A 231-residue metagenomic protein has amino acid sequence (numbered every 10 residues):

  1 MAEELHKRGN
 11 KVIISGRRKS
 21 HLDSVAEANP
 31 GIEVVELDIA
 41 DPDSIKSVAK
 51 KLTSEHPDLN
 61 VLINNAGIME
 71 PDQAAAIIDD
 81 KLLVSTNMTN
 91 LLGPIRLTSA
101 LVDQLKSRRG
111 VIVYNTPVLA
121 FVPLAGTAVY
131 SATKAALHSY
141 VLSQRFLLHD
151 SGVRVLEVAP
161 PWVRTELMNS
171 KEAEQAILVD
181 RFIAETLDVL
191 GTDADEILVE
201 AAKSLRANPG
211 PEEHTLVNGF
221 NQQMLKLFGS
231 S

Functional and structural regions predicted by a protein language model:
M1-K11: Canonical Rossmann dinucleotide-binding motif of NAD(H)/NADP(H)-dependent dehydrogenases/reductases, specifically
L37-K50, D80: The beta1-alpha1 cofactor-binding region of Rossmann-like NAD(H)/NADP(H)-dependent oxidoreductases
K46, M69-V84, G126-V129: Conserved mid-core segment of classical short-chain dehydrogenase/reductases
T98, T133: Active-site helix of classical SDR
P117: Residue(s) in the substrate-gating loop at a strand-loop-helix junction that position the organic substrate next
V122, S143-R154: Active-site-adjacent segment of SDR/Rossmann-fold oxidoreductases
E157-V158, N169-P211: C-terminal helical subdomain
